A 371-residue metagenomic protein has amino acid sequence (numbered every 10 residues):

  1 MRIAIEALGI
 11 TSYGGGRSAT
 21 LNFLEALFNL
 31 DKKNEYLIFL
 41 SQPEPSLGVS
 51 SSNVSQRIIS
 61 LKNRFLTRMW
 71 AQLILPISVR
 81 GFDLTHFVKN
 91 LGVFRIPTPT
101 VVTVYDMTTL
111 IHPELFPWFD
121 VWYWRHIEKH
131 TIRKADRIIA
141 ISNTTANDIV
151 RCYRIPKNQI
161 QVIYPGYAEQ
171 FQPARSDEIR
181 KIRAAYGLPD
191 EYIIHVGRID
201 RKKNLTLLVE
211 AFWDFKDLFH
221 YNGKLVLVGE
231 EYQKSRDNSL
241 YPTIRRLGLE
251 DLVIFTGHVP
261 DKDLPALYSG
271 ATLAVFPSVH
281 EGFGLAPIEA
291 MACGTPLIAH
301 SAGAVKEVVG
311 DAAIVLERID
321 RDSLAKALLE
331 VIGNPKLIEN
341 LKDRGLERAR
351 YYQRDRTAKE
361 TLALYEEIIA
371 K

Functional and structural regions predicted by a protein language model:
M1-K371: Carbohydrate transferase catalytic cores enriched for Leloir-type hexosyltransferases
